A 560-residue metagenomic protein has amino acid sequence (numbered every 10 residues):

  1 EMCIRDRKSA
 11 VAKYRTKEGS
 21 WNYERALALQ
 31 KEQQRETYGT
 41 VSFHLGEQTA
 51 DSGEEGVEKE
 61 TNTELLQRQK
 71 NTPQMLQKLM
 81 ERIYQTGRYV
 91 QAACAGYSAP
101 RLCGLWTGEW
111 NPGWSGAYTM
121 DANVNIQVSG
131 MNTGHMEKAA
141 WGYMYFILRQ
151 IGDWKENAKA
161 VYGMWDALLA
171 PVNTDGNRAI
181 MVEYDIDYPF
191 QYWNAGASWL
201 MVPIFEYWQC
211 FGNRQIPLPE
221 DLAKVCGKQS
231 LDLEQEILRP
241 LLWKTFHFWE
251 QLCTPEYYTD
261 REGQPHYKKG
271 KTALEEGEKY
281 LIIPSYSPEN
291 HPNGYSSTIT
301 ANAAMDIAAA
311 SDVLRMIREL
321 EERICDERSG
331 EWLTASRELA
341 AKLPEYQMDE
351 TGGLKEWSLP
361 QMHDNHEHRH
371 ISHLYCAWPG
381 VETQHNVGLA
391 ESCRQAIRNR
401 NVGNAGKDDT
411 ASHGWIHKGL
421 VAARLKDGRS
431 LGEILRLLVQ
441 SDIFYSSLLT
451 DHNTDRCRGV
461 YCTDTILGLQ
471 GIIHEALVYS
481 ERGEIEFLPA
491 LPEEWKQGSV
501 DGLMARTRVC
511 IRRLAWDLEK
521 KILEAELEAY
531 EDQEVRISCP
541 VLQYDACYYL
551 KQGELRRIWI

Functional and structural regions predicted by a protein language model:
E1, R5-Y118, E137-W141, I147-N157 (+3 more regions): Acidic/polar, glycine-enriched structural segments that form the non-catalytic walls/loops of the carbohydrate-binding
R7-K8, G19, R101-A117, W165-Q235 (+2 more regions): The feature captures the catalytic groove of carbohydrate-active enzymes
N71, G108-G113, D121-V128, Y184-I186 (+3 more regions): Flexible glycine/proline-enriched surface loops and loop-helix/loop-strand junctions
M80-C94, A197-E206, R239-W249: Extended, hydrophobic/aromatic-rich amphipathic alpha-helical segments that build helical scaffolds
Y97-N132, L241, T245-F246, E250: Zinc-dependent metallopeptidase catalytic helix centered on the HExxH motif and its immediate flanking segment
S98-P112, A158-A160, T254-Y286, E350-S358 (+2 more regions): Glycine- and aromatic-rich loop/turn segments at beta-sheet edges
M120-N123, N132-A160, M164-A167, N177 (+5 more regions): Active-site core of glycosidic bond-cleaving carbohydrate-active enzymes
R429-I560: Non-catalytic C-terminal accessory modules of carbohydrate-active enzymes
